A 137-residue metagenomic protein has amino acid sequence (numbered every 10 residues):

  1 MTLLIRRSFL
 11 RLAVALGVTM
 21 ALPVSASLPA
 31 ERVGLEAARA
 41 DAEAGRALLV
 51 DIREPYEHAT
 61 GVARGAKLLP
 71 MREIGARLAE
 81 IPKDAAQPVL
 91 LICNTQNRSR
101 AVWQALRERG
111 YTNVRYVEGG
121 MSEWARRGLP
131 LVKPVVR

Functional and structural regions predicted by a protein language model:
T2-A47, P55-P88, N97-R137: Rhodanese-like catalytic fold shared by cysteine-dependent sulfurtransferases and DSP/PTP-type phosphatases
I92: Short, surface-exposed ligand- or partner-binding patches at beta-edge/loop junctions that are enriched in aromatics
